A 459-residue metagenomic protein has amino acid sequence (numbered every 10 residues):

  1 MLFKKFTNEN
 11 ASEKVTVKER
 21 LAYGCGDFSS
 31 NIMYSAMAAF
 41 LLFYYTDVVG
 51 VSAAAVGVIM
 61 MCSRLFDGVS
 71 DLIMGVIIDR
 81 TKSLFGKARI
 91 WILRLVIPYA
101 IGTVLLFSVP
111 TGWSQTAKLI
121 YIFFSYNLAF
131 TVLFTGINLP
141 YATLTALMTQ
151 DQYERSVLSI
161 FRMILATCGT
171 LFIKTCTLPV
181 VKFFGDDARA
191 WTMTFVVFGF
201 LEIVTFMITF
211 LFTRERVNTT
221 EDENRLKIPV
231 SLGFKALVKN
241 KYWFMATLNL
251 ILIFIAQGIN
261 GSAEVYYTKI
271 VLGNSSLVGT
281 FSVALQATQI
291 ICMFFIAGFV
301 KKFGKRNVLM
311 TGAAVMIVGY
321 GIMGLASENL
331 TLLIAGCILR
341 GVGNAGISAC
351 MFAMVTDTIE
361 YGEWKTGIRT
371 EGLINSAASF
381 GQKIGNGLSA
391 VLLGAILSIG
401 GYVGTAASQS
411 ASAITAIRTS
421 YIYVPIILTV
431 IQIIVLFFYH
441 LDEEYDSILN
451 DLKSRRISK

Functional and structural regions predicted by a protein language model:
L2-K459: Membrane-embedded alpha-helical bundles of multi-pass transporters/translocases, especially carrier/permease families
